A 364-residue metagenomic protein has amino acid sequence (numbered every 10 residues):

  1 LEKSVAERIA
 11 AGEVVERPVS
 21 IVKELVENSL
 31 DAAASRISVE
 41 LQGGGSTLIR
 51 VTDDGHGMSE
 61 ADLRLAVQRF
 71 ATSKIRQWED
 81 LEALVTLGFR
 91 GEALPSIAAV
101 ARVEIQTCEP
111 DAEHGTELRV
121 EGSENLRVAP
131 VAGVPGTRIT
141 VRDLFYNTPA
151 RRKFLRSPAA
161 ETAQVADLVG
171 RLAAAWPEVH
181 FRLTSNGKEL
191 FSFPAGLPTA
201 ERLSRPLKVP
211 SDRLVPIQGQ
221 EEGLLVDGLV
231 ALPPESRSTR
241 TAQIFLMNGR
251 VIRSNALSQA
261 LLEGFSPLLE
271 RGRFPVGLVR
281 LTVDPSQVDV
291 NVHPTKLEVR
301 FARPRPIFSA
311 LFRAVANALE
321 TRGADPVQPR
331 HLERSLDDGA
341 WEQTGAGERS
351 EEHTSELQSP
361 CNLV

Functional and structural regions predicted by a protein language model:
E2-S350, S355: N-terminal phosphate-binding caps/lids of nucleotide- and nucleic-acid-binding domains
E356-V364: Positively charged, low-complexity/disordered segments
